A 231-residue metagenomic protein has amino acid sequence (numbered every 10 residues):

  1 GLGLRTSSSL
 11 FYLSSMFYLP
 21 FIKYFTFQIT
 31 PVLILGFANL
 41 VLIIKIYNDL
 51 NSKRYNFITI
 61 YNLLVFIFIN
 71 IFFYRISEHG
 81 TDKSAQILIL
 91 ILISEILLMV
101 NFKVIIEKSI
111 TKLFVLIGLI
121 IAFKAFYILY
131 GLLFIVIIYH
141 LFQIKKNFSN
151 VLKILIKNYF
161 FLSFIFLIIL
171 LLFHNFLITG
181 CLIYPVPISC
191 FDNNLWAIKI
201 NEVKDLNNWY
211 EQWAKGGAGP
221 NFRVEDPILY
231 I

Functional and structural regions predicted by a protein language model:
G1-K23, R223-I231: Short hydrophobic/aromatic helix or loop-helix immediately within or flanking a transmembrane segment in polytopic
L13, N158-I231: Membrane-lumen/periplasm interface segments of specific transmembrane helices in polyprenyl phosphate-linked
I29-R54: Transmembrane-helix motifs of polytopic, lipid-linked glycan transferases
T30-I34, I71-L98: Multi-pass, polyprenyl lipid-linked donor-dependent membrane glycosyltransferases
N51-S52, I89-S109: Membrane-interface transmembrane helices that cradle and orient dolichyl/undecaprenyl
I58-L63, V100-L119: Short hydrophobic alpha-helices at membrane interfaces in multi-pass membrane enzymes
F73, I110-V136, F166, G180: Membrane-interface alpha helices of multi-pass inner-membrane proteins
Y130-I165: Perimembrane helix-loop-helix junctions
